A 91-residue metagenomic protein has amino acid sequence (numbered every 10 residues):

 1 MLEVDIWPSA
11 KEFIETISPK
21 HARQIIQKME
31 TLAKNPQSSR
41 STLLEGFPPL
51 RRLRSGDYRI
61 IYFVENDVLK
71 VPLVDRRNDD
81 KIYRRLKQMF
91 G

Functional and structural regions predicted by a protein language model:
M1-K28: Arg/Lys-rich, positively charged N-terminal/basic patches that mediate binding to nucleic acids
M1-V4, R23, S55, F63-G91: Enriched for short, Lys/Arg-rich terminal
K11, I61-F63: Short, surface-exposed helix/turn micro-motifs that flank interaction/cofactor sites
E12, P49, D79: Surface-exposed, flexible loop/turn segments at secondary-structure boundaries
Q27-L53: A short, surface-exposed loop/turn module that caps and links secondary-structure elements
Y58: ATP phosphate-binding glycine-rich loop
